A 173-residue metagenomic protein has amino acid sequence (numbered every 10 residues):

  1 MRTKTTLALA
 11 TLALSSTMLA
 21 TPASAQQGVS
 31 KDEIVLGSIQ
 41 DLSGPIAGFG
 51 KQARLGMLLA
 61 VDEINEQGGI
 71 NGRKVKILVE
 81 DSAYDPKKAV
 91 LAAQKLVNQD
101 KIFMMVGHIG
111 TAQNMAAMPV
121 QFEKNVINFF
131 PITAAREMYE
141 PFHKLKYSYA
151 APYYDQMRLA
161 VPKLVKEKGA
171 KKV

Functional and structural regions predicted by a protein language model:
M1-V35: Short, low-complexity disordered leader/linker segments with a strong preference for bacterial N-terminal type II
A23-S38, E66-K74, V165-K171: Immediate post-signal peptide segment of exported/extracytoplasmic ligand-binding proteins
G28-V29, I34-L58, E80-K87, I109-A112: Extracytoplasmic "Venus flytrap"
Q40-I46, A60-V61, N65-G68, V97-D100 (+2 more regions): Sec/Tat-exported extracytoplasmic proteins
F49-E66, K88, N128, Q156-A160: Short, solvent-exposed amphipathic alpha-helices that sit in or adjacent to ligand/effector-binding or catalytic
I70-A83, F142-Y147: Short beta-strand elements in bilobed, periplasmic/extracellular small-molecule ligand-binding domains
V75-Q99, Y154-L159: Structural motif
K87, K101-V173: Extracytoplasmic ligand/sensor domains, especially the bilobed periplasmic-binding protein
